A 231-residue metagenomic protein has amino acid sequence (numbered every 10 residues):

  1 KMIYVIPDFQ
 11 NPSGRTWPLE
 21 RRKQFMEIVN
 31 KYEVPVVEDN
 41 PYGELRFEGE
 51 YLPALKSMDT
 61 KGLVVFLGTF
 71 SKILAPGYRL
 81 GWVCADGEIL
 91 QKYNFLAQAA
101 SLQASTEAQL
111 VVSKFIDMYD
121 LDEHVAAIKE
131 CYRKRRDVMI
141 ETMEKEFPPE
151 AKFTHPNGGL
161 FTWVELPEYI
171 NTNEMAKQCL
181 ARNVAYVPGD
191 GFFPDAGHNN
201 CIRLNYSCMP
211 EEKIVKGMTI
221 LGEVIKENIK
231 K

Functional and structural regions predicted by a protein language model:
K1-K231: PLP-dependent class I/II
